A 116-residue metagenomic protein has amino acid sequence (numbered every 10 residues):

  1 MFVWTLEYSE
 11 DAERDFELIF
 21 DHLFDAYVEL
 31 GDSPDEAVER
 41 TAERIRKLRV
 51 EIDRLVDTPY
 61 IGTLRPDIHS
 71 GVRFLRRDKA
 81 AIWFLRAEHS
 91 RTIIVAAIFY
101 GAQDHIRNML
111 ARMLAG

Functional and structural regions predicted by a protein language model:
M1-I45: Arg/Lys-rich, positively charged N-terminal/basic patches that mediate binding to nucleic acids
A12, L48, F84: GIY-YIG nuclease signature motif recognition
F20, P59, M109-L110: Short, flexible helix/strand-to-coil boundary loops that buttress conserved ligand/catalytic motifs in alpha/beta
R49-R76: A short, surface-exposed loop/turn module that caps and links secondary-structure elements
R73-G116: Enriched for short, Lys/Arg-rich terminal
